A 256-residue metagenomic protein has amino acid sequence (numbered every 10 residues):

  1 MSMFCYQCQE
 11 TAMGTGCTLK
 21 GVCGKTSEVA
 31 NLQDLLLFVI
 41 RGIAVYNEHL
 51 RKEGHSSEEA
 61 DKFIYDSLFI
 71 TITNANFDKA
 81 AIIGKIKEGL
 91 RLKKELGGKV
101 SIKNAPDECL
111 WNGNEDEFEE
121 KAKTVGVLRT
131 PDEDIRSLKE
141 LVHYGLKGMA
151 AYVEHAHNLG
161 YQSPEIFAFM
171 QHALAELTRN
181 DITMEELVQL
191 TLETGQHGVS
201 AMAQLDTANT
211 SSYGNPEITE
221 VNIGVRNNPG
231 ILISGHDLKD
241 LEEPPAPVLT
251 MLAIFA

Functional and structural regions predicted by a protein language model:
M1-A256: Metallocofactor- and cofactor-centric catalytic cores in central/energy metabolism, strongly enriched
